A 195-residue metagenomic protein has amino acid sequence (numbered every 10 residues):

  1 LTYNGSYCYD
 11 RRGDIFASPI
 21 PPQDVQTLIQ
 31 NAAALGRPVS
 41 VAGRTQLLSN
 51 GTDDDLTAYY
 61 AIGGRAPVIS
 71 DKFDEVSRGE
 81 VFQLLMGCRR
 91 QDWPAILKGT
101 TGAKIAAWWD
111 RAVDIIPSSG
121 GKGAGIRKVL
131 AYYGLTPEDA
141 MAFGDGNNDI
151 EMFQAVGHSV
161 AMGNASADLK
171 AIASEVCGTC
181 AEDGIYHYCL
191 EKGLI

Functional and structural regions predicted by a protein language model:
L1, M141-F143, V160, C177: Hydrophobic/aromatic beta-strand patches that form the interior of the parallel beta-sheet core in alpha/beta enzyme
L1-V25: Alpha-helical substrate-recognition element adjacent to the catalytic core
N4, L84, I126, F153 (+2 more regions): Residue-level signal for inorganic ion chemistry
N4, R11, G99-G102, A155-V156 (+1 more regions): Short, structured coil segments at secondary-structure junctions
A17-I20, D55-Y60, A124, C177-C180 (+1 more regions): Short, hinge-like loop/turn segments at secondary-structure boundaries
N31, L35-F143, N147-M152, N164: Conserved acidic, metal-coordinating active-site core of Asp-based, Mg2+-dependent phosphoryl-transfer enzymes
A155, S159-I195: Asp-based, Mg2+/Mn2+-dependent phosphohydrolase catalytic module
